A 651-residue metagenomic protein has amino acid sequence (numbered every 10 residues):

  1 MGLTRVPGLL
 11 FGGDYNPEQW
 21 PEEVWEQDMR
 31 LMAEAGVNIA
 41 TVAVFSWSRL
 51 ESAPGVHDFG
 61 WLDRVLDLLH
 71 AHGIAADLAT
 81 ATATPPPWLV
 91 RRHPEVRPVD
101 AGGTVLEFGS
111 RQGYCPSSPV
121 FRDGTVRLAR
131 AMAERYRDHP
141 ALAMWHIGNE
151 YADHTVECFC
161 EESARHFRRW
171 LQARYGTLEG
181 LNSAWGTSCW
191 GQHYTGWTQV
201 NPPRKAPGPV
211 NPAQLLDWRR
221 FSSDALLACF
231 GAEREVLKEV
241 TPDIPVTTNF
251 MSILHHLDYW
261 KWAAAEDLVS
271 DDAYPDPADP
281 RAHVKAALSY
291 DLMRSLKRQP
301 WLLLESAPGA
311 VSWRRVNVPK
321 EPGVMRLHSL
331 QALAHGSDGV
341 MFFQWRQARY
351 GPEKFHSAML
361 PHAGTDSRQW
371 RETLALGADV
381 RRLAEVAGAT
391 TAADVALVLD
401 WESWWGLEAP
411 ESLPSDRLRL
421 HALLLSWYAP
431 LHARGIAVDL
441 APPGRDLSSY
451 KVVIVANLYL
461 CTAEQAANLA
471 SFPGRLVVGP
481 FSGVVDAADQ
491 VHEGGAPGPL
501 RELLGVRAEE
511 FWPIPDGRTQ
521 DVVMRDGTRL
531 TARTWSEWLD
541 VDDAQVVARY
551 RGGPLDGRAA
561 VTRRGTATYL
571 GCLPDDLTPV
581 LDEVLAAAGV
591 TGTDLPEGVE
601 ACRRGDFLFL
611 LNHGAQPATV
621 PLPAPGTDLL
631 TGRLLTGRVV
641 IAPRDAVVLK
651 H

Functional and structural regions predicted by a protein language model:
M1-V24, M29-I39: An acidic-aromatic substrate-binding cleft motif
P7-L9, G36-N38, H70-A76, D138-A143 (+6 more regions): Short, well-ordered coil/turn segments that N-cap beta-strands
L10-E22, A43-G60, E107-V126, Y151-V156 (+6 more regions): The substrate-binding groove and active-site-proximal loops of carbohydrate-active enzymes, especially glycoside
G13, M32, A40, L69 (+9 more regions): Conserved, mostly hydrophobic/aromatic
Q19-E34, T125-A131, M251-W262, E321-S329: Short, acidic/polar
E26-E34, N38-L106, R130-A133, E233-V240 (+1 more regions): Aromatic-lined substrate-binding rim segments of carbohydrate-active enzymes
G102-L268, D272-L288: Polysaccharide-binding and catalytic clefts of secreted carbohydrate-active enzymes
W197-N201, D243, S252, A263 (+1 more regions): Carbohydrate-binding surfaces of carbohydrate-active enzymes
